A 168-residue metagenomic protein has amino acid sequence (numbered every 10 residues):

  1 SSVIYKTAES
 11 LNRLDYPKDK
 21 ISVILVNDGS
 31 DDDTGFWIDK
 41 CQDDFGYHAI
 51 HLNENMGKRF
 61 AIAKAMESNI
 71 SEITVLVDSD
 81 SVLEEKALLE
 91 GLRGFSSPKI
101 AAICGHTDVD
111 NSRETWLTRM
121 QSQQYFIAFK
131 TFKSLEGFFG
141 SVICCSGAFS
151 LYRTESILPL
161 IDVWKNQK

Functional and structural regions predicted by a protein language model:
S1-K168: Non-transmembrane catalytic domains and loops of membrane-associated enzymes and transporters that build or traffic
